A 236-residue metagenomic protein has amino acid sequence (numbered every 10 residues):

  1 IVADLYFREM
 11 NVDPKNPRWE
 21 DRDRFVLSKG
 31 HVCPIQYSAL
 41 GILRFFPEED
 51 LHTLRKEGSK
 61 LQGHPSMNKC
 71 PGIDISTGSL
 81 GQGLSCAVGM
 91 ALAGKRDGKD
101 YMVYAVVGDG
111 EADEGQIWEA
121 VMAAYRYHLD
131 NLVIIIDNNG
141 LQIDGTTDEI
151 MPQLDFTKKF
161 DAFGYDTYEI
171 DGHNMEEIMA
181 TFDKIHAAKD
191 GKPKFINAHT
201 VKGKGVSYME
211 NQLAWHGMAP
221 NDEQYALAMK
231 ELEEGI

Functional and structural regions predicted by a protein language model:
V2-E119, Y125-R126: Cofactor-binding active-site loop characterized by glycine-rich and histidine/acidic residues
D23-F25, Y101-A105, L132, K192-T200: Generic beta-sheet signal
V26-K29, T146, I150, Y168-D171 (+1 more regions): Hydrophobic alpha-helical scaffolding
H31-V32, Q36, N139-G140, N174 (+1 more regions): Glycine-rich beta-alpha junction loops
Y37-A39, S66, Q116-W118, D144-D148 (+2 more regions): Short acidic, glycine/serine/threonine-rich loops at helix termini
G72, S76-S79, L84-A187: Thiamine diphosphate
M175-I236: Glycine/aspartate-rich loop-and-adjacent alpha/beta segment that forms the canonical ThDP
